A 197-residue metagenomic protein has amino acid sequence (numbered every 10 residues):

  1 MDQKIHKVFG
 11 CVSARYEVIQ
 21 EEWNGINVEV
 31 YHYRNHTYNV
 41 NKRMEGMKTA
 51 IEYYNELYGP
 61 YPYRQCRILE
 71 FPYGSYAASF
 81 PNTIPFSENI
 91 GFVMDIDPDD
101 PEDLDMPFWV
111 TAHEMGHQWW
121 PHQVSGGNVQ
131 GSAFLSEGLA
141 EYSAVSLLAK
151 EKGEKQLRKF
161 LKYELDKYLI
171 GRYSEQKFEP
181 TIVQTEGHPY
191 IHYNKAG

Functional and structural regions predicted by a protein language model:
M1-A112: Hydrophobic helix-coil surface modules that form long, contiguous segments used for peptide/substrate interaction
I19, E52, L57-G59, S75-A77 (+4 more regions): Residue-level signal for the start and early helices of compact helical domains
N24-G25, H113-E114, Y173-K177: Membrane-targeting and insertion segments and their boundary/processing signals
R34-N41, V129-Q130, P189-H192: Second-shell loop/turn segments in exported
V40-R43, D105, A133, Y193-G197: Aromatic-acidic/polar surface patches that form glycan- and anion
K48, Y53, S87, G91-Y163: Zinc-dependent metallopeptidase catalytic helix centered on the HExxH motif and its immediate flanking segment
L57, N82, Q130, K177 (+1 more regions): Glycine-rich, flexible loop/turn motifs
E137-G197: Acidic/His/Gly-enriched intrinsically disordered linker/tail segments that often contain short helix/coil "MoRF-like"
